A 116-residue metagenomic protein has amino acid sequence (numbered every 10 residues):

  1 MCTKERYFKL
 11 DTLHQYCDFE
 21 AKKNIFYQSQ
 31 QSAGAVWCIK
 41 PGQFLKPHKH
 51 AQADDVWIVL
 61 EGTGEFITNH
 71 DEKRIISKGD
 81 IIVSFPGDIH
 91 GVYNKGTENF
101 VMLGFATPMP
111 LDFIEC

Functional and structural regions predicted by a protein language model:
M1-S32, K46, V83, E115-C116: A short, N-terminal "cap"/entry segment at the start of jelly-roll beta-barrel domains of the cupin/DSBH fold
E20, A35-H50: Conserved short histidine dyad/triad with adjacent acidic residue
S32, P41, Q52, E72 (+3 more regions): A generic "binding-loop/recognition-motif" signal
V36, V56, D71-R74: Short, surface-exposed secondary-structure edge patches
V36, V83, E98-F113: A short hydrophobic beta-strand segment most commonly corresponding to one strand of the jelly-roll/cupin
C38-I39, A51-F66: Short, conserved beta-strand element in jelly-roll/cupin
P47, F66-I67, S84, H90-G96: Short beta-strand His + acidic residue motifs that chelate non-heme Fe in jelly-roll/DSBH and cupin folds
H70-P86: Short acidic-glycine-tyrosine-enriched beta hairpin
